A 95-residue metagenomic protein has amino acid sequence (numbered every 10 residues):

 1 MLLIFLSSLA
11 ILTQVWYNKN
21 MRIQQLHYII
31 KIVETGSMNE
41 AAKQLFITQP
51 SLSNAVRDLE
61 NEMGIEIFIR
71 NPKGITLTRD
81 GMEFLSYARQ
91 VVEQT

Functional and structural regions predicted by a protein language model:
I4, S8-Y17: Short, positively charged and aromatic/hydrophobic N-terminal segments
R22-Q25, Q49, G74, G81: The N-cap/first-turn positions of alpha helices within or immediately adjacent to helix-turn-helix DNA-binding domains
L26-V33, T78, L85: Hydrophobic residues on short alpha-helical segments
I30-F46: Short helix-boundary/capping micro-motifs
S37-M38, V56, R70: Helix-turn-helix DNA-binding elements, focusing on the entry/boundary residues of the two helices that contact DNA
E60-L77: A short LG(V/I)-centered, amphipathic sequence patch enriched for acidic residue(s) preceding the LG motif
E62-M63, F84-T95: Alpha-helical linker/hinge and terminal dimerization helices associated with HTH transcriptional regulators
